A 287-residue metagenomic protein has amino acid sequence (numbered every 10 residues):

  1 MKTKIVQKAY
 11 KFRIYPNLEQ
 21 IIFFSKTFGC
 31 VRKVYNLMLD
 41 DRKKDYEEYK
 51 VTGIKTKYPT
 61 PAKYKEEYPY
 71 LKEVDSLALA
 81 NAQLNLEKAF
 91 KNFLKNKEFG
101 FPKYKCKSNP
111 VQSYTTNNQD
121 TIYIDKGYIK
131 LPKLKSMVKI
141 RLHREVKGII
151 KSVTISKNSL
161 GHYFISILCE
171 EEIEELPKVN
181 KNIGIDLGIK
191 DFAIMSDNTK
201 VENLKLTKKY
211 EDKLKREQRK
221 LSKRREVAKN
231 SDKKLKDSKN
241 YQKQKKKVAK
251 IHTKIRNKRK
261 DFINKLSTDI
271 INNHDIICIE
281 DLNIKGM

Functional and structural regions predicted by a protein language model:
M1-M287: Nucleic-acid substrate recognition interfaces
